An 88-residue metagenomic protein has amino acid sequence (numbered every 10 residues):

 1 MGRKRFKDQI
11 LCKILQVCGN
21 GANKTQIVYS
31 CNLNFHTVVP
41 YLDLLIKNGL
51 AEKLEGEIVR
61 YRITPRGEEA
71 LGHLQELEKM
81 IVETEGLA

Functional and structural regions predicted by a protein language model:
M1-C12: Short alpha-helical segments that sit at the start of domains
V17-N23: Short capping segments at the starts of secondary-structure elements
N23-K24, T64: Residues that mark the N-terminal boundary/hinge immediately upstream of a DNA-recognition element
Q26-S30: A short acidic, leucine-rich amphipathic alpha-helix
N32-K47: Short amphipathic alpha-helical interaction segments
I46-G56: A short, conserved structural fragment
E57-Q75: Basic, amphipathic "hinge/linker" alpha-helix immediately C-terminal to the N-terminal HTH DNA-binding motif
E76-A88: Amphipathic alpha-helical dimerization/coiled-coil segments that flank or bridge DNA-binding/regulatory modules
